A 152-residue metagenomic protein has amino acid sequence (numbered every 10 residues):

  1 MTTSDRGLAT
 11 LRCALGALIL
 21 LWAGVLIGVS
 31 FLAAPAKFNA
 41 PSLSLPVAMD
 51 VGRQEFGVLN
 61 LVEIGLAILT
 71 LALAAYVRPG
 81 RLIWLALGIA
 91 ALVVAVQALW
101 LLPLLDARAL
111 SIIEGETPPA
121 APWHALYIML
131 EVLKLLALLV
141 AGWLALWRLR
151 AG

Functional and structural regions predicted by a protein language model:
T2-I68, P103, A109-T117, A121: Interfacial loop at the N-terminal end of multi-pass membrane proteins
T2-T3, W147-G152: Short, charged juxtamembrane terminal tails flanking transmembrane helices
D5-A23, L73-L92: Interfacial segments of alpha-helical transmembrane regions
F31, A95-L99, L136-W143: Membrane-embedded alpha-helical segments of multi-pass transporters/permeases
N39-P41, D50, L59, A74 (+4 more regions): C-terminal transmembrane bundle of multi-pass solute transporters/carriers
V58-A67, H124-L139: Hydrophobic alpha-helical transmembrane segments
A72-R78, W143-L149: Structural signal for the C-terminal ends of transmembrane alpha-helices and the immediately following loop
A91-P103, E131-K134: Mid-bilayer segments of alpha-helical transmembrane spans in multi-pass integral membrane proteins that mediate
